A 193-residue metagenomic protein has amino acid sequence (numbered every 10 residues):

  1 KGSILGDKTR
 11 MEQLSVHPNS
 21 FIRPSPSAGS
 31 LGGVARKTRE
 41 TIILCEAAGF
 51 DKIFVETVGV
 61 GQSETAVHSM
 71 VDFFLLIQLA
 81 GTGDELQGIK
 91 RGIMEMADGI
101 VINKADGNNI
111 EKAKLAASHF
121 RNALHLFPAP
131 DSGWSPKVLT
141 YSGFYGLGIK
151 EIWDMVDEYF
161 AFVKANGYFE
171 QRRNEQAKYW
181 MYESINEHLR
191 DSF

Functional and structural regions predicted by a protein language model:
K1-S63, M70-L76, D84-E85: Nucleotide-state-sensitive switch-loop elements of NTP-binding domains
T9-R10, T65, L86-R91, L126-P130: Short beta-strand/turn micro-motifs at beta-sheet edges
S27-G29, G59-G61, A80-D84, A105-I110 (+1 more regions): Conserved nucleotide-binding/hydrolysis micro-motifs of P-loop NTPases
G33-R36, A66-S69, G88, E111-L115 (+1 more regions): Generic recognition of short, well-ordered alpha-helical segments
L75-L79, V101: Conserved phosphate-donor/acceptor-positioning beta-strand/loop module used by diverse small-molecule
R91, M96-V101, A105-N166: Canonical P-loop GTPase G-domain recognition
T140, E151-F193: Long, well-ordered amphipathic alpha-helical subdomains in the mid-to-C-terminal portions of large enzyme subunits
